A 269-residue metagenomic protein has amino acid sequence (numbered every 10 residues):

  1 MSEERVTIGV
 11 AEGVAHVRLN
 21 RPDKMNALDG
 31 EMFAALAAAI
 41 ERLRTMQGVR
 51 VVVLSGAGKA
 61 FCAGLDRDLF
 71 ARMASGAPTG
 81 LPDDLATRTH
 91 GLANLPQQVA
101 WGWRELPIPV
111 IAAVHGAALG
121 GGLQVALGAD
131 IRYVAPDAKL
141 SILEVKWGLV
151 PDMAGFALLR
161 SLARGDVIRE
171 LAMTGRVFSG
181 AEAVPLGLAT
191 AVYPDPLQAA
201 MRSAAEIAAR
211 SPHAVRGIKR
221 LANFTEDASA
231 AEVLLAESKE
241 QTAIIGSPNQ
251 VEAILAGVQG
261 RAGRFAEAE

Functional and structural regions predicted by a protein language model:
M1-A57: Conserved CoA-thioester-binding segment of acyl-CoA-metabolizing enzymes
M1-E3, L255-E269: Terminal low-complexity tails and localization/encapsulation signals of metabolic enzymes
V17, R21, L36, L54 (+5 more regions): Terminal peptide-recognition signature
P22, Y133-A138, A189-L235, A243-P248 (+1 more regions): C-terminal long alpha-helix characteristic of the crotonase
G56-V99: Glycine- (often His-adjacent) and acidic-residue-rich active-site loop that binds/positions the CoA thioester
H90, A113-V114: Structural motif
Q98-P107, A113, L119-A172, P185-L186 (+1 more regions): CoA-thioester-processing core
G175-E182: Acidic, divalent-metal-coordinating active-site segment for phosphoryl/phosphodiester hydrolysis, typified by short
